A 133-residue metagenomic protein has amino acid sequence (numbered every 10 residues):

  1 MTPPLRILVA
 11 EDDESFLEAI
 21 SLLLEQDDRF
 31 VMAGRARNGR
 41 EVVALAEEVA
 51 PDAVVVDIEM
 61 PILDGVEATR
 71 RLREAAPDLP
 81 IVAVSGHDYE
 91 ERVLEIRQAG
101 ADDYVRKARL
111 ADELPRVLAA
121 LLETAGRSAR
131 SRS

Functional and structural regions predicted by a protein language model:
P3-F16, I20-L24: Conserved acidic segment of CheY-like receiver
A10-E11, A36, V54: Conserved sequence signature across two-component system core domains
R29-R37, L45: Short hydrophobic/Thr-rich beta-strand motif most characteristic of the beta2 strand and flanking loop of CheY-like
N38-E41, D64-E67: Acidic catalytic/metal-coordinating carboxylates
V49-V55: Active-site beta3 strand of CheY-like receiver
M60: Receiver (REC) domain active-site loop signature in two-component systems and cognate sites in sensor histidine kinases
E67, D88-V105, R109, R116 (+1 more regions): Alpha4 helix (beta4-alpha4-beta5 surface) of REC/receiver domains from two-component response regulators
